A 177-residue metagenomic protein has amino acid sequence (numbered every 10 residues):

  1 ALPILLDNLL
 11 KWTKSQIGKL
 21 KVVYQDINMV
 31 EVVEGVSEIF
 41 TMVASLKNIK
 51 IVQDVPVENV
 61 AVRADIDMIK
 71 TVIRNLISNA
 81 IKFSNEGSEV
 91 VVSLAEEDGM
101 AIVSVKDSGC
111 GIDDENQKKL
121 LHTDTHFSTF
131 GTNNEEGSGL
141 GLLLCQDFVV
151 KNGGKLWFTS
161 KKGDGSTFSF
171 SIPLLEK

Functional and structural regions predicted by a protein language model:
A1-W12, V32: Coiled-coil phosphoacceptor/dimerization helix of two-component systems
T13-Y24: Helix-loop junction within the histidine kinase core
V23-N28, E34, S45, K50-V60: Conserved catalytic submotifs in the C-terminal HATPase_c
A80-I81: Short helix-loop "hinge" at the ATP-lid/N-box region of the Bergerat-fold HATPase_c
I112-H126: Short conserved segment of the HATPase_c
E136, G141, C145: Short alpha-helical Gxxx[C/S/T] motif in the catalytic ATP-binding
